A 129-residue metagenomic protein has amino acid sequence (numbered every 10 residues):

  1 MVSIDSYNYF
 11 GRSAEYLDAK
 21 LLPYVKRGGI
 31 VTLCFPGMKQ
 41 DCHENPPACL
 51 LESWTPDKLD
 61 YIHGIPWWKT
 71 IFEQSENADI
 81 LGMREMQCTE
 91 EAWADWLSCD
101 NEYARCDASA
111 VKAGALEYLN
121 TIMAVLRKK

Functional and structural regions predicted by a protein language model:
M1-E15: A short SAM/SAH-binding and catalytic strip from SAM-dependent methyltransferases
I4, C34-F35: Alpha/beta-hydrolase-fold catalytic nucleophile elbow
S13, K20, F35, I62-P66: Polytopic alpha-helical membrane proteins, predominantly small-molecule transporters/carriers
A14-I30: A short glycine-rich, Lys/Arg-flanked "PGG" loop and its adjoining helix->strand segment in the class I
G28, K39-D41, Q87-E90: Feature marks short, surface-exposed loop/turn motifs that line or immediately flank catalytic pockets and channel
P36-L59: Short, glycine-/aromatic-enriched active-site segment of Class I SAM-dependent methyltransferases
L59-N77, G82-M83: Short alpha-helix
D79-K129: Conserved Class I S-adenosyl-L-methionine
